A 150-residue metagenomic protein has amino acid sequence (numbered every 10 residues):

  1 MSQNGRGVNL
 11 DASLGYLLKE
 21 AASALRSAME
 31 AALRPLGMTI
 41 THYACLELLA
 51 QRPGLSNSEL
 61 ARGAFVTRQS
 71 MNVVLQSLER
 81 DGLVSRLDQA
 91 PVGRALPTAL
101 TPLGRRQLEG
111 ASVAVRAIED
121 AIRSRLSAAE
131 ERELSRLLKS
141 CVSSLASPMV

Functional and structural regions predicted by a protein language model:
M1-L36, L145: N-terminal leader segment of winged-helix/HTH proteins
A12-Y16, L36-E47, Q69: Short alpha-helical elements of helix-turn-helix
L17, A24, A28, A44-E47 (+2 more regions): Pre-recognition alpha-helix immediately N-terminal to the DNA-recognition helix within helix-turn-helix or winged-helix
K19-A22, E47-Q51, S112, K139: Short, locally clustered residues in the helix-turn-helix/winged-helix DNA-binding domain
R26, S58, Q76-K139, S143: Charged, amphipathic alpha-helical coiled-coil/dimerization segments
L48, G63, D81: Residues within the alpha-helical elements of helix-turn-helix
R52-S56: Short capping segments at the starts of secondary-structure elements
